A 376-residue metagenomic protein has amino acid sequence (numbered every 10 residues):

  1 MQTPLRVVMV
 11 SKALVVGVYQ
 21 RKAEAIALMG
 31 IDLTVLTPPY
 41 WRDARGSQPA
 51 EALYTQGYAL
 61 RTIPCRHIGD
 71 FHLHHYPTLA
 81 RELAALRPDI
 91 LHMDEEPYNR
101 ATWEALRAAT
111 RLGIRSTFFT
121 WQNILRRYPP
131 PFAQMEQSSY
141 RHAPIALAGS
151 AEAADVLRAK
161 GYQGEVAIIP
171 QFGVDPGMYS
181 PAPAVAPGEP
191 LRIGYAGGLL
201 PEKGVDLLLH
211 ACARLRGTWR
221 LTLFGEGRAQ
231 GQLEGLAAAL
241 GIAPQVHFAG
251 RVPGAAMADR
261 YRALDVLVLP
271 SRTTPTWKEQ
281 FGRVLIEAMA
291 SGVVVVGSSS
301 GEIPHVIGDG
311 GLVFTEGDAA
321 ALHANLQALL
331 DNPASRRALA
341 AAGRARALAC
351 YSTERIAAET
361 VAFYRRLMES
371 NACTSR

Functional and structural regions predicted by a protein language model:
K12-V15, Y98-R100, A108, L112-F132 (+3 more regions): A short, histidine- and acid-enriched strand-loop-helix "catalytic/donor-clamping" loop that lines the nucleotide-sugar
G17-R21, L191, Y195-R214, R228-E234 (+2 more regions): A conserved mid-protein helix/loop that constitutes part of the nucleotide-sugar donor-binding site
T37, Q137-P181, G188, F248-A249: Donor nucleotide-sugar binding/catalytic pocket of nucleotide-sugar-dependent glycosyltransferases
A105, D309-A320, A328-A334: Conserved acidic donor-binding segment of nucleotide-sugar-dependent glycosyltransferases
E234-A256: Nucleotide-activated donor-binding/catalytic signature segment of Leloir-type glycosyltransferases, i.e., the conserved
L269-I286, P304-H305: Nucleotide-sugar-dependent
E287-G297: Short hydrophobic beta-strand element within catalytic cores of glycosyltransferases and related nucleotide-activated
A321, A328, S335-C350, E359-A362 (+1 more regions): A short, well-ordered alpha-helix in the C-terminal region of glycosyltransferases
